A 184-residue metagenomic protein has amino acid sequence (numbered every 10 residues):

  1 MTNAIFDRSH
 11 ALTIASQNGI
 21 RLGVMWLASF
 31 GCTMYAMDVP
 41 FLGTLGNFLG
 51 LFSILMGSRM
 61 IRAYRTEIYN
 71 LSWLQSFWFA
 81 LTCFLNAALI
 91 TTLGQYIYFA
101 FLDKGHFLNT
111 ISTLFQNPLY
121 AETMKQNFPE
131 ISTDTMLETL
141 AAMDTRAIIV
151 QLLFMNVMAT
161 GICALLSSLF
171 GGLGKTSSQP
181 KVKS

Functional and structural regions predicted by a protein language model:
M1-R65: Transmembrane alpha-helical insertion/packing segments
T2-R8, G171-S184: Short, charged juxtamembrane terminal tails flanking transmembrane helices
T13, Q17-R21, W78-A87: Alpha-helical transmembrane segments of multi-pass membrane proteins
R21, M25-T33, S53, A87-Q95 (+3 more regions): Alpha-helical transmembrane segments of multipass membrane proteins
I61-S76: Membrane-helix interface/capping segments
T82-L108: C-terminal halves and exits of single transmembrane alpha-helices
L102-M143: Membrane-interface interhelical loops and short interface/amphipathic helices in multi-pass inner-membrane
T135-G161: Individual transmembrane alpha-helix segments
